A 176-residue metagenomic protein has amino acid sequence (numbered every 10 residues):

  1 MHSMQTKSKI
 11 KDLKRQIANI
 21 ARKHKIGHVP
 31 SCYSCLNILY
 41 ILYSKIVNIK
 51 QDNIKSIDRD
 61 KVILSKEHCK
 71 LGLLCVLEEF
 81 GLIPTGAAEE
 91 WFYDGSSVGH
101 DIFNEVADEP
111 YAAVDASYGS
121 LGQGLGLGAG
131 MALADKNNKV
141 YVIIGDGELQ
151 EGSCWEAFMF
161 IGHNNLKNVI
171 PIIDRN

Functional and structural regions predicted by a protein language model:
M1, A21-K23, D115: Short coil/turn segments at secondary-structure junctions
M1-L13: N-terminal hydrophobic or amphipathic helices/low-complexity stretches enriched in small/hydrophobic/Pro/Gly
I10-I26, D174: N-terminal capping segment at the start of a domain
A18, V47, N53, P171-R175: Short acidic (Asp/Glu) and glycine-rich catalytic loops that position anionic groups and cofactors
Y33-H163: Cofactor-binding active-site loop characterized by glycine-rich and histidine/acidic residues
D115, N164-N176: A short, conserved beta-to-alpha structural element at the edge of catalytic cores that scaffolds binding
